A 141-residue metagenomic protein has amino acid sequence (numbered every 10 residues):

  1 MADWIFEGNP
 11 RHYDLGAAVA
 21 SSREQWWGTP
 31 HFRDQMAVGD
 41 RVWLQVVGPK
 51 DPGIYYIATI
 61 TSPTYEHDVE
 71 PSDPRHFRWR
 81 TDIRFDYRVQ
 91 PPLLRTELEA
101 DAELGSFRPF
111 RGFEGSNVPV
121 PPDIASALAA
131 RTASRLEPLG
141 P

Functional and structural regions predicted by a protein language model:
M1-V38, P122-P141: Compositionally biased, charged N-terminal/linker segments
V46-D51: Short, charged beta-turn/beta-strand-edge "cap" motif at the junction between a beta-strand and an adjacent loop
T59-V118, P122: Aromatic- and Lys/Arg-enriched surface recognition patch
